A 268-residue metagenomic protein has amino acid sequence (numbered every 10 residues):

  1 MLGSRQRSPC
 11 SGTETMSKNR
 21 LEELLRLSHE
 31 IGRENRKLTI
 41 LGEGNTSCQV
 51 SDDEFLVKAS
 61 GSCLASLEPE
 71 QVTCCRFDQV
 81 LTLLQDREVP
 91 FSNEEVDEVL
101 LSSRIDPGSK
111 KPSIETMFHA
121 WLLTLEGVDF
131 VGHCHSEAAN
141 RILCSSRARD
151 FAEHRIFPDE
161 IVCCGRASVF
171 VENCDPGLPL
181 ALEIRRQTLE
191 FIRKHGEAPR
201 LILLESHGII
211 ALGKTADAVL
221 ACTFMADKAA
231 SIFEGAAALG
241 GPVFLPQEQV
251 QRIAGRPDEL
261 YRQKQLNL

Functional and structural regions predicted by a protein language model:
L2-R7, E14-L268: Glycine-rich flexible loops
